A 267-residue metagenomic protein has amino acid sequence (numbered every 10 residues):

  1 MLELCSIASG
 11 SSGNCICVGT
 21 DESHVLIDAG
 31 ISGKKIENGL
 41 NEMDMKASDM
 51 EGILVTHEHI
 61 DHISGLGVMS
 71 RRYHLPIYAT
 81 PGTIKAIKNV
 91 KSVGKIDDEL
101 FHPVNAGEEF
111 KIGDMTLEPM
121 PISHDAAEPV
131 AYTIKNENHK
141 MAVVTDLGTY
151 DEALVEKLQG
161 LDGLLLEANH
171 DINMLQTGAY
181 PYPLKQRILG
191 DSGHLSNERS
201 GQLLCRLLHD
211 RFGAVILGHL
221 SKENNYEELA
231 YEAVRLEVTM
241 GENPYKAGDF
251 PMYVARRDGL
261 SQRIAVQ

Functional and structural regions predicted by a protein language model:
M1-M43, V130-D146, G163: Conserved beta-strand hairpin/beta-sheet module of binuclear metal-dependent hydrolase folds, prominently
C5-C15, H57-L66, M120: Structured catalytic core of nucleotide-sugar glycosyltransferases
I27-G30, E51-E58, I77-P81, A142-T145 (+3 more regions): Active-site neighborhood of phospho(di)ester-bond hydrolases with catalytic His/Asp-centered motifs
K34-T80: Active-site metal-binding motif and surrounding structural segment of the metallo-beta-lactamase
I60-H62, I84-A86, A127, T149-E152 (+2 more regions): Active-site environment of divalent metal-dependent phosphoester hydrolases
S64-Y73, N89-K91, N225-E232: Metal-dependent catalytic neighborhoods of phosphoester/phosphodiester hydrolases
P81-A131, K135-N138: Metallo-beta-lactamase
E152-Y253: Cap/insert and terminal regions of metallo-dependent hydrolase folds
